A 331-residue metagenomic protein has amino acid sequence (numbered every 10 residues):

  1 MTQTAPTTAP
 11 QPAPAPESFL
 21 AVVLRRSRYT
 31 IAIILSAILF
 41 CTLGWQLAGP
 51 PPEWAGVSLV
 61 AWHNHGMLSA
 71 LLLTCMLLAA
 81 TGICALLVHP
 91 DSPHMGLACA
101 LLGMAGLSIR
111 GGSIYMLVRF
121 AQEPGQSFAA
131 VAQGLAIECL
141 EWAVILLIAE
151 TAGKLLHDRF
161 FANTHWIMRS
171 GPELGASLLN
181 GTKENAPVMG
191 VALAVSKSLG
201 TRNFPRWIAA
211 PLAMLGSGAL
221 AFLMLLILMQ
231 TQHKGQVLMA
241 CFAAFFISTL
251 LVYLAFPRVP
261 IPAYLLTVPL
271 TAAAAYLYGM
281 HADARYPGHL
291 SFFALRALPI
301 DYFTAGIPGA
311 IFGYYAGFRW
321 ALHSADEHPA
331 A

Functional and structural regions predicted by a protein language model:
T2-L78, P308, E327-H328: N-terminal signal-anchor module of multipass membrane proteins
L24, N185-L220, M224: Membrane-water interface at loop-to-transmembrane-helix junctions
R25, G44-A70, V88-H94, A121-L140 (+4 more regions): Membrane-helix interface and helix-disruption motif detector
T42, M104-G112, A219-L223, V268-M280: Aromatic-anchored segments of alpha-helical transmembrane domains
L78-A100, L251-L266: Membrane-helix interface "capping/anchor" motifs
G82-L179, K197-L199: Membrane-interface helix-loop-helix junctions at boundaries between adjacent transmembrane segments
A132-I137, L254-A331: C-terminal transmembrane helix-loop-helix hairpin of multi-pass membrane proteins
A219, M239-L250, L266-P269: Hydrophobic alpha-helical segments embedded in the membrane of multi-pass proteins
